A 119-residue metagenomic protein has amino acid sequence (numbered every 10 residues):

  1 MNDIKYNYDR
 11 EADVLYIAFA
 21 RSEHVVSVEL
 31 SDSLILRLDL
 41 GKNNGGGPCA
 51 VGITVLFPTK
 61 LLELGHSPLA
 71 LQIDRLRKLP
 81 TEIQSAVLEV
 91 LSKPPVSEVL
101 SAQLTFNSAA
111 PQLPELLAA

Functional and structural regions predicted by a protein language model:
K5-Y8, G41-K42: Short, exposed beta-strand/loop patches in secreted or surface proteins that constitute
R10-L38: Structured beta-strand/loop patches that form or line metal/cofactor-binding pockets in enzymes
L15-F19, A50-V55: Short, well-ordered beta-strand segments enriched in hydrophobic/aromatic residues
D32-L34, C49-V51, S67-L69: A generic structural signal for short beta-strands and their flanking turns/coil linkers
L38-G41, P68: Non-heme di-metal
L56-T105, P111: Active-site- and interface-proximal helix/loop "cap" or "latch" segments in soluble metabolic and energy-transducing
N107-A119: Short, charged, intrinsically disordered terminal tails
